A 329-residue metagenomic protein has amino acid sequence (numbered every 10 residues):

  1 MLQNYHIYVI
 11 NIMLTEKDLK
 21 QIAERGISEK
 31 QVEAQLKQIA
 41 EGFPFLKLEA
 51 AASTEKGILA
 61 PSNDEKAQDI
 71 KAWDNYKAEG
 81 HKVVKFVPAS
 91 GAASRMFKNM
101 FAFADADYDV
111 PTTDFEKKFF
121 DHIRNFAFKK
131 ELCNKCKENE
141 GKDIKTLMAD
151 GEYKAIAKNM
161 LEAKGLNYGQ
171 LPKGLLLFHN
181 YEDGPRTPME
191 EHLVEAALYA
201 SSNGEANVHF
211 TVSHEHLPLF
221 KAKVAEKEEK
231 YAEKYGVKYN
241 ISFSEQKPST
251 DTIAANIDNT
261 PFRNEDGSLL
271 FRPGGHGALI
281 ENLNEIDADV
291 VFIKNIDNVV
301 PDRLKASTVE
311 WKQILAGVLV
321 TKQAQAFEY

Functional and structural regions predicted by a protein language model:
M1-I12: Short, Lys/Arg-enriched N-terminal segments with co-localized hydrophobic residues within the first ~10-30 amino acids
M13-K47: Polybasic, low-complexity association/targeting segments
I22, G26, P44-Y329: Domain-scale recognition of functional cores that engage charged ligands
